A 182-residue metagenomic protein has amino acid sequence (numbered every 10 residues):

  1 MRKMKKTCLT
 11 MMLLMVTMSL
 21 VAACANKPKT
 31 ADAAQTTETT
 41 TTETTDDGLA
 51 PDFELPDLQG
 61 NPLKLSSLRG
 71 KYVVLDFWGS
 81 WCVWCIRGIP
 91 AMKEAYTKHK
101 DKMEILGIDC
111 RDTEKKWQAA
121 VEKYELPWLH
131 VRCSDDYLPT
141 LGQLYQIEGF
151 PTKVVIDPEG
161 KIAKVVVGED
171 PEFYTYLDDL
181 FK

Functional and structural regions predicted by a protein language model:
R2-M12: Bacterial N-terminal signal peptides that target proteins for export
M11-S19: Bacterial N-terminal signal peptides
V21-A23: C-terminal motif of bacterial Sec signal peptides marking the signal peptidase cleavage site
A25-K27: Bacterial signal peptide processing site
A31-L65, W128: N-terminal "domain-start" segment that seeds a small globular fold
R69, F77-E94: Conserved redox-active cysteine motifs that mediate thiol-disulfide chemistry, especially di-cysteine Cys-X(1-2)-Cys
R87-Y124, D136-Q143: Structural microenvironment flanking redox-active thiols in thiol-disulfide oxidoreductases
Y124-L126, C133-F181: Thiol/disulfide oxidoreductase modules built on the thioredoxin-like
